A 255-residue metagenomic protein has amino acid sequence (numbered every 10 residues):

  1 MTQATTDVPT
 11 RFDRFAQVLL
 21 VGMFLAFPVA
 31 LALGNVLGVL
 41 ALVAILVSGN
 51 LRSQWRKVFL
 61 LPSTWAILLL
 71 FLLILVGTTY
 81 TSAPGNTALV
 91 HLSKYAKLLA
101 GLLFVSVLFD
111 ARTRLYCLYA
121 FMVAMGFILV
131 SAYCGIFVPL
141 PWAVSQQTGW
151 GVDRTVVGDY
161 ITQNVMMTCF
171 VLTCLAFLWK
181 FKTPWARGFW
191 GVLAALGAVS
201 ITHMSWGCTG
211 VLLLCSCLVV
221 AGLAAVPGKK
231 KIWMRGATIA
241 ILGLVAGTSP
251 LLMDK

Functional and structural regions predicted by a protein language model:
M1-T87, S106-L115, Y119-M122, F177-F189 (+2 more regions): Transmembrane signal-anchor hairpin modules in multi-pass inner-membrane enzymes, especially those that act on
A26, T155-V156: Membrane-lumen/periplasm interface segments of multi-pass, membrane-embedded glycan/lipid transferases
A32-L51, H91-L102, Q163-V171, V211-V219: Membrane-embedded alpha-helical segments of multi-pass membrane proteins, especially the transmembrane helices
G34, D254-K255: N-terminal processing/targeting junctions
N86-S93, G149-R154: Non-cytosolic membrane-interface motifs at loop->transmembrane helix junctions
Y95-L98, L102, V107-A111, A120 (+2 more regions): Mid-sequence acidic-hydrophobic segments that form the walls of catalytic/ligand-binding cavities or oligomerization
S106, V152, S200: Generic anion/oxyanion-binding catalytic loop in active/binding sites
L115-T148, V156-D254: Alpha-helical transmembrane segments of multi-pass inner-membrane proteins
